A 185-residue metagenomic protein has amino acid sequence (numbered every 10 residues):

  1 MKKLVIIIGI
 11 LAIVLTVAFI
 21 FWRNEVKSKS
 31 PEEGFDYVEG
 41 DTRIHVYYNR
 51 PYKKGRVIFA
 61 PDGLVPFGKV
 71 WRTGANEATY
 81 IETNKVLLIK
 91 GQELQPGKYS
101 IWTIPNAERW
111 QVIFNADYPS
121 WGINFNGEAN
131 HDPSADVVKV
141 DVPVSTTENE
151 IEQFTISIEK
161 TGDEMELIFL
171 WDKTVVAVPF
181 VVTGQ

Functional and structural regions predicted by a protein language model:
V5-F21: Hydrophobic membrane-insertion alpha-helices, especially the h-region of bacterial N-terminal signal peptides
A18-E33: Aromatic-capped interface at the extracytoplasmic side of an N-terminal signal-anchor transmembrane helix
E33-G40, I81, K85-L88, F169: Short acidic-hydrophobic surface loop/beta-edge motif
V38-P66: Short extracytoplasmic
P51, V86, I104-E108, N115-P119 (+4 more regions): Solvent-exposed coil/turn segments that connect beta secondary-structure elements in extracytoplasmic/periplasmic
T73-F125: Mid-length scaffold segments of soluble, non-membrane domains
W121-D163: Surface-exposed, gly/pro-biased binding rims or lids
S157, M165-K173: Short, exposed beta-strand-loop hairpins at the edges of beta-sheets in extracellular/periplasmic proteins
